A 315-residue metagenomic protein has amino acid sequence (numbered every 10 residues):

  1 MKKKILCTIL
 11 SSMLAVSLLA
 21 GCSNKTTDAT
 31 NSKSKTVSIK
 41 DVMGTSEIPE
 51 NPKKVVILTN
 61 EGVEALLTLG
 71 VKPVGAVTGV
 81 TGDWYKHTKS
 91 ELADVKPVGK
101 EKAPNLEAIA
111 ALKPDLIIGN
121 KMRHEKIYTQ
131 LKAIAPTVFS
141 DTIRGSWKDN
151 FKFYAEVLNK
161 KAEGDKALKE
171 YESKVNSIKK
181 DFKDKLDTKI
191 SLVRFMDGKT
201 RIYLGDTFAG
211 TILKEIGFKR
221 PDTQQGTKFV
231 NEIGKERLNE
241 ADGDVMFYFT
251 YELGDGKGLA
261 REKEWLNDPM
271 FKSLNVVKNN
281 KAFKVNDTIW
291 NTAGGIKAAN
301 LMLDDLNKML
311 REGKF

Functional and structural regions predicted by a protein language model:
M1-I9: Bacterial N-terminal signal peptides that target proteins for export
I5, L18-S34: Bacterial lipoprotein signal-peptidase II cleavage site
S11-S17: Bacterial N-terminal signal peptides
K54-L66, D165-K219: Basic- and aromatic-lined ligand-binding clefts that recognize polyanionic substrates
E61-A108: A short, structured surface patch at a secondary-structure boundary
K113-I118, P136, G243-D244: Proline-aspartate-enriched helix->loop->beta-strand connector
K126-D197, A293-F315: Extracytoplasmic substrate-binding proteins
V245-F315: Structured C-terminal subdomain patch of bacterial secreted/periplasmic proteins
